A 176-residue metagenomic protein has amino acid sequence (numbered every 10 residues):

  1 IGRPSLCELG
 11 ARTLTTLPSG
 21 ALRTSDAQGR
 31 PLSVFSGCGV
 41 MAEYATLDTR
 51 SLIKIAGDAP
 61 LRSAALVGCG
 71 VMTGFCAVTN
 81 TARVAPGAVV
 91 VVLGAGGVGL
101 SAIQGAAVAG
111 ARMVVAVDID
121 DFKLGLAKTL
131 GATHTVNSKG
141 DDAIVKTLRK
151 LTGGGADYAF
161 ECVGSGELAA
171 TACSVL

Functional and structural regions predicted by a protein language model:
I1-G2, K54-P60: A glycine-/small-residue-rich N-terminal strand-loop-strand element that serves as the cofactor-binding glycine loop
I1-S51: Glycine-rich phosphate/adenylate-binding loop and adjacent beta-alpha elements of nucleotide- or dinucleotide-binding
D26-M41, A59-N80, L93-S101: A glycine-rich, Thr/Ser-enriched phosphate-binding loop motif common to dinucleotide/cofactor-binding enzymes
D58-L61, R83-V89, G154-G155: Short helix-loop-beta connector
V92-A95, G105-T171: Adenosine-nucleotide cofactor-binding segment
L176: Helix-to-beta-strand junctions that scaffold the AdoMet/dcAdoMet cofactor pocket in Class I SAM-dependent enzymes
